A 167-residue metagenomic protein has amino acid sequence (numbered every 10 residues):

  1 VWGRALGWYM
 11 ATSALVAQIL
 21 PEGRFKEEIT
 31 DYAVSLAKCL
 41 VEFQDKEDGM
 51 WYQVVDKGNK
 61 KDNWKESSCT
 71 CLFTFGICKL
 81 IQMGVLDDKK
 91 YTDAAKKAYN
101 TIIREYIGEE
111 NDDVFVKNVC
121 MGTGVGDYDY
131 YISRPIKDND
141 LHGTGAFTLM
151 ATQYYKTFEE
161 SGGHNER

Functional and structural regions predicted by a protein language model:
V1, R24, E28-Y32, K65-S68 (+1 more regions): Alpha-helix N-cap and loop-to-helix initiation/capping positions
V1, W8, Y32, A94 (+2 more regions): Soluble or luminal CAZymes and related metallo-dependent hydrolases
V1-A11, C71-F73, F147: Alpha-helical bundle segments that constitute or directly flank the non-heme di-iron/ferroxidase center
A5-L6, V55-N59, K90, C120: Solvent-exposed, flexible loop/coil residues
M10-G58, D62: Oxyanion-binding "anion nests"
D62-K65, C69, T74-R167: CBM-like carbohydrate-recognition segments
